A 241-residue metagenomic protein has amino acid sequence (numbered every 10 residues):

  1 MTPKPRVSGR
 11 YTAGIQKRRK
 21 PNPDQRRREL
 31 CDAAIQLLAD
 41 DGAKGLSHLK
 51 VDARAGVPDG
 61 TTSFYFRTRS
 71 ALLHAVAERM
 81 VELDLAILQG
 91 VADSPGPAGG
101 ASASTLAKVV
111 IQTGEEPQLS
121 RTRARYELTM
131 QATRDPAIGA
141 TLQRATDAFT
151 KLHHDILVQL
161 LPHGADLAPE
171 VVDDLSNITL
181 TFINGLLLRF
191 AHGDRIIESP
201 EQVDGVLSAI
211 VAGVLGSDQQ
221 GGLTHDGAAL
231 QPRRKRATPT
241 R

Functional and structural regions predicted by a protein language model:
M1-Q25, D218-R241: N-terminal intrinsically disordered/low-complexity leader segments
R26-E29, A33-A71, A75: Helix-turn-helix
R67-A71, P97, E116, T133 (+1 more regions): Residues in soluble alpha-helical coiled-coils and helical-bundle/repeat scaffolds
A75, A86-T122, V172-T179: Hydrophobic alpha-helical connector segments
E78-D84: Short, basic, alpha-helical segments at the C-terminal edge of helix-turn-helix-like DNA-binding modules
A103, P117-A140: Amphipathic alpha-helical segments used for helix-helix packing
I138-Q143, L160-R241: Hydrophobic/aromatic-rich alpha-helical bundle segments in the mid-to-C-terminal region
T141-L152: Short, solvent-exposed amphipathic helices
